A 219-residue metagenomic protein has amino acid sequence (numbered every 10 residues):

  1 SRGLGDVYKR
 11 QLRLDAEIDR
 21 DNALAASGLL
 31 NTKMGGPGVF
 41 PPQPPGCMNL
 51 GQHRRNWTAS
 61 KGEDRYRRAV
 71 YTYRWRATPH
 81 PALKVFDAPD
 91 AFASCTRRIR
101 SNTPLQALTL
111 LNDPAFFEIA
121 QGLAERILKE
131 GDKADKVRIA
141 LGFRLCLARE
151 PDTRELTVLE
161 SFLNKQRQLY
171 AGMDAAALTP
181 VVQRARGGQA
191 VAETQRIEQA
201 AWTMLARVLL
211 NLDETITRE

Functional and structural regions predicted by a protein language model:
S1-G5: Positively charged, low-complexity/disordered segments
D6-R138, G188-E219: An acidic, gly/pro-interrupted, aromatic-rich
G131-T203: C-terminal structured "cap/appendage" subdomains that terminate the fold
